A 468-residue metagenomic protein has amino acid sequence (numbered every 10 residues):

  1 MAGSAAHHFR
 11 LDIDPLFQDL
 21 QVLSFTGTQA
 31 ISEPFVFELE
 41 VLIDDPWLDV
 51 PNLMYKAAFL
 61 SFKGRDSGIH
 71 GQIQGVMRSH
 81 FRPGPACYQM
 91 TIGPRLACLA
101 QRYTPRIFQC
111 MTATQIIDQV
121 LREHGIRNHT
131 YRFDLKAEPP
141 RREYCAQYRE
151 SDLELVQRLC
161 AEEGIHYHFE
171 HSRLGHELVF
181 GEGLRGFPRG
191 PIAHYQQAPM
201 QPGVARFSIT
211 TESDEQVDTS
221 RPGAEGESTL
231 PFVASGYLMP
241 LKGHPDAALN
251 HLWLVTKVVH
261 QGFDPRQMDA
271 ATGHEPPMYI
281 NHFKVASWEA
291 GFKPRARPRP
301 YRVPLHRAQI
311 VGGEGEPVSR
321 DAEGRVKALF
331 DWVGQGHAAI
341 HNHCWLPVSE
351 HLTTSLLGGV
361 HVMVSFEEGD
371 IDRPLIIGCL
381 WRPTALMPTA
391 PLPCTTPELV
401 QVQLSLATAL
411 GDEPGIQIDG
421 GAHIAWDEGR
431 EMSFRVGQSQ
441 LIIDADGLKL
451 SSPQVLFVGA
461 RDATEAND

Functional and structural regions predicted by a protein language model:
M1-R106, E162, R221: Assembly/oligomerization scaffold segments
N52-M54, F232-V233, S355-L356: Short, well-ordered loop/turn sites that connect or cap secondary structure elements
K56, Y237, V360-H361: Structural motif
F62-S67, E123, R127, H244-A248 (+1 more regions): Short, charged beta-turn/beta-strand-edge "cap" motif at the junction between a beta-strand and an adjacent loop
F81-R82, M111-Q115, Q119-E289: Extended, domain-scale alpha-helical bundle/helix-rich regions
G93, C110-R132, G313-A339: Glycine-rich, acidic and aromatic/proline-enriched surface loops and short helix-turn segments that act as binding
E162, L305-S451, F457-G459, T464-A466: Structural signature for extended repeat/solenoid scaffolds and their inter-repeat hinge/linker regions, spanning
A247-R307, L375-T396, N467: Acidic, low-complexity/disordered segments
